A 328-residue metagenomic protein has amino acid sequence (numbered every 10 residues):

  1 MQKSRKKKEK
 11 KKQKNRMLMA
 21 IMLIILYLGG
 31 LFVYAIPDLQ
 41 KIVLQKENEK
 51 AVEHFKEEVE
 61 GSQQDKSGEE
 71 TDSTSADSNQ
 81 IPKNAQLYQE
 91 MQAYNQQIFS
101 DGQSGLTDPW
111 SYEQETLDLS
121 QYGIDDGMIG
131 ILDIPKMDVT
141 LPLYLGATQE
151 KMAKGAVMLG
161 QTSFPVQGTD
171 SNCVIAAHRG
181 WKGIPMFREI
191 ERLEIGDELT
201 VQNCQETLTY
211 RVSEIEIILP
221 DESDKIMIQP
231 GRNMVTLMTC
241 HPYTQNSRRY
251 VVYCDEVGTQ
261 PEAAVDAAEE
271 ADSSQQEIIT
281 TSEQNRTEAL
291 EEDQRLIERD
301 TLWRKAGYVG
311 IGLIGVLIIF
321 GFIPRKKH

Functional and structural regions predicted by a protein language model:
K6, K11-K305, P324: Solvent-exposed, non-transmembrane regions of membrane-associated and secreted proteins
F32, L313-K326: Alpha-helical transmembrane segments
